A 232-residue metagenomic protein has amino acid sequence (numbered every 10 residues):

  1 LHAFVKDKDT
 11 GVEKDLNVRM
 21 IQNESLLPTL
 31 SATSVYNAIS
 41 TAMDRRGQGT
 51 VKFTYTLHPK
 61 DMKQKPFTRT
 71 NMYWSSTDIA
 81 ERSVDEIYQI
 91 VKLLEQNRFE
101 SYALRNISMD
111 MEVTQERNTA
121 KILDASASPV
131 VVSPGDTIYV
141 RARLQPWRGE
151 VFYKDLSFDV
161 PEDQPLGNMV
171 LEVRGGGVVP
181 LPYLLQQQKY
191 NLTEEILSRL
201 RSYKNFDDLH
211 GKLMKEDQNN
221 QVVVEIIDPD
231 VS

Functional and structural regions predicted by a protein language model:
L1-S232: Long, low-hydrophobicity ectodomains and other hydrophilic envelope-associated domains
